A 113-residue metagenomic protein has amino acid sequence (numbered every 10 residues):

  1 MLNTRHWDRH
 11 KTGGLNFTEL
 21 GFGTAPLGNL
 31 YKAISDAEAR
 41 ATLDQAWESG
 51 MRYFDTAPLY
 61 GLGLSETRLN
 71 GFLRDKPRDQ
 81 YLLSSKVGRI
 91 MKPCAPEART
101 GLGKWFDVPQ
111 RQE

Functional and structural regions predicted by a protein language model:
M1-P93, E97: N-terminal binding-site loop/beta-alpha segment at the start of enzyme catalytic domains that lines or forms
Y31, R99-E113: Glycine/proline-rich, positively charged, aromatic-decorated active-site loop/lid region on the catalytic face
